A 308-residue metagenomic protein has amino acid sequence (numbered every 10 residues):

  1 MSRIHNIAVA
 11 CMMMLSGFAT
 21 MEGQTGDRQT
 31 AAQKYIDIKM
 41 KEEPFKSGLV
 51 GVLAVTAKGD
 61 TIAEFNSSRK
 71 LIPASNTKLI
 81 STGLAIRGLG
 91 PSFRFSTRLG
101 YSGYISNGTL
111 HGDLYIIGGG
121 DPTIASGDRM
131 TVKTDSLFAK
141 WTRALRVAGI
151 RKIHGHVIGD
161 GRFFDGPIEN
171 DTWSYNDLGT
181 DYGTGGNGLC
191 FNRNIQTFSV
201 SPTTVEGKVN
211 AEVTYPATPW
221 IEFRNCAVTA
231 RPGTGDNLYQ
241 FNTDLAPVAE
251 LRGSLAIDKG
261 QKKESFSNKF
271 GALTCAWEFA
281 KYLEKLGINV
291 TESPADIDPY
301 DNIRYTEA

Functional and structural regions predicted by a protein language model:
M1-Q29: Bacterial Sec-dependent N-terminal signal peptides
Q24-K58, A63-R69, S96, R143-G149: Beta-lactamase-like hydrolase cores
R28, A32, P73, T77 (+1 more regions): Hydrophobic (often cysteine-bearing) scaffold residues that line and stabilize catalytic clefts of nucleotide/cofactor
K34, I38-K39, G88-A308: Conserved serine DD-peptidase/penicillin-binding transpeptidase domain and beta-lactam-recognizing active-site
G51-L53, E64, I72, Y115-I117 (+1 more regions): Short, conserved beta-strand segments within well-ordered enzyme catalytic domains that often line or immediately flank
T56-K58, S75, I86, G120: Short glycine-rich, polar/acidic loop-and-turn segments at beta strand-coil junctions
E64-L84, G88: Short active-site loop at a secondary-structure junction that contains or immediately precedes the catalytic residue(s)
